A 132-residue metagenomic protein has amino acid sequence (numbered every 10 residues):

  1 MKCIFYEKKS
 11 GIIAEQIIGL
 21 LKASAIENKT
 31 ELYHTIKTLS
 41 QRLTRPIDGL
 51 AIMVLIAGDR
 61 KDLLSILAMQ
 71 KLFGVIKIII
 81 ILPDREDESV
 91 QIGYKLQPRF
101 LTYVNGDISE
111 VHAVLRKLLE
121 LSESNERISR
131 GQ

Functional and structural regions predicted by a protein language model:
F5-G11, H34-I36, V54-D59, I81-D84 (+1 more regions): Structural motif
G11-H34: Two-component/phosphorelay signaling modules centered on CheY-like receiver
A14, L39-L72: Conserved phosphotransfer microenvironments
K22, D62-K77, S122-E123: Surface-exposed amphipathic alpha-helices with a cationic face
V75-D87: A short, hydrophobic beta-strand element within the central beta-sheet of small alpha/beta folds
R85-F100: Alpha4 helix (beta4-alpha4-beta5 surface) of REC/receiver domains from two-component response regulators
G106-V114: C-terminal output helix
E123-Q132: CheY-like receiver
